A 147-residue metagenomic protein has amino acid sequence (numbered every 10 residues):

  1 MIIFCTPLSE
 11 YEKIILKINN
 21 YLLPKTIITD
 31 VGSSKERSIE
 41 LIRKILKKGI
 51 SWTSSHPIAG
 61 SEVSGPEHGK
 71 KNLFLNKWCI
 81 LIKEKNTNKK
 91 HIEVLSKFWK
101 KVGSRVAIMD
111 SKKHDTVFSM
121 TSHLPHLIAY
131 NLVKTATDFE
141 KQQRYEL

Functional and structural regions predicted by a protein language model:
M1-I3, T29: N-terminal Rossmann-like NAD(P) cofactor-binding module of classical short-chain dehydrogenase/reductase
I3-C5, A59-G60: Short acidic/polar alpha-helix capping motifs at helix-coil junctions
C5-P7, G32, K83: Glycine-rich, N-terminal phosphate-binding loop of Rossmann-like dinucleotide-binding domains
I14-P66: Rossmann-like NAD(P)(H) cofactor-binding subdomain of soluble oxidoreductases
K71-L147: Internal alpha-helical scaffold of NAD(P)-dependent oxidoreductase catalytic cores
